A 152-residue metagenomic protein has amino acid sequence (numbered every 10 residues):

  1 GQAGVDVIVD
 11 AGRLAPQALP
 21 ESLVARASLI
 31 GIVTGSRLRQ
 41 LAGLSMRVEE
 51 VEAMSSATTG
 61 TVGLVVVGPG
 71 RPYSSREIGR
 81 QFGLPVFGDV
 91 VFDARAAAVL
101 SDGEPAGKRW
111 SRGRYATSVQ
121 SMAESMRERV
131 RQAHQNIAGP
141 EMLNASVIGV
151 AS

Functional and structural regions predicted by a protein language model:
Q2, D6-S101: Conserved catalytic-core segment of NTP-binding enzymes
A57-S152: C-terminal lobe/tail of nucleotide-utilizing enzymes
